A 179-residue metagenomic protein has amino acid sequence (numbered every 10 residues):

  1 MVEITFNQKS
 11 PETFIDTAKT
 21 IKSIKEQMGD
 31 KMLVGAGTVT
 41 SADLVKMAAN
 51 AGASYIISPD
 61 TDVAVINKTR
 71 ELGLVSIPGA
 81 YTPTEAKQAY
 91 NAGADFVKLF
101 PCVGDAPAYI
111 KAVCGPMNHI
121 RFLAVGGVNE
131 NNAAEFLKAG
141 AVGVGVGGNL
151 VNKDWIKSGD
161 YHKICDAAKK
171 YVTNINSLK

Functional and structural regions predicted by a protein language model:
M1-E3, K31-G35, S54-Y55, V75-I77 (+3 more regions): Structural preference for beta-strand elements that scaffold enzyme active sites
I4-Q27, A42-K46, I56-Y90, L99-N118 (+2 more regions): Active-site-adjacent beta->alpha loops and helix N-cap segments on the catalytic face of soluble alpha/beta enzymes
G37, P59, G79, V125 (+1 more regions): Generic beta-sheet signal
D95, C102-G104, V142, N149-L150: Flexible glycine-rich beta->alpha loop in the catalytic core of nucleotide-sugar glycosyltransferases
A134-G148: Short glycine/proline-rich, acidic loop/turn segments that cap or connect secondary-structure elements
V144, N149-K179: Long hydrophobic alpha-helical segments typical of transmembrane helices together with their membrane-interfacial
